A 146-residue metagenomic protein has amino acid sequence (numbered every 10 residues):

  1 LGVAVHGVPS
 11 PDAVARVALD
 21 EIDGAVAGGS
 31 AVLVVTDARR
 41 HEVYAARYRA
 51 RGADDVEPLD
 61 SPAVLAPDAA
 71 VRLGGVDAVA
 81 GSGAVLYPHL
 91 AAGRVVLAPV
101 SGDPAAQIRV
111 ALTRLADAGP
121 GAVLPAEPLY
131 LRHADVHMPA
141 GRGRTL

Functional and structural regions predicted by a protein language model:
V3-D103, G119, V123, Y130 (+2 more regions): Surface "functional belts" at beta-alpha junctions
P99-L115: Short, flexible loop segments at boundaries between secondary-structure elements
